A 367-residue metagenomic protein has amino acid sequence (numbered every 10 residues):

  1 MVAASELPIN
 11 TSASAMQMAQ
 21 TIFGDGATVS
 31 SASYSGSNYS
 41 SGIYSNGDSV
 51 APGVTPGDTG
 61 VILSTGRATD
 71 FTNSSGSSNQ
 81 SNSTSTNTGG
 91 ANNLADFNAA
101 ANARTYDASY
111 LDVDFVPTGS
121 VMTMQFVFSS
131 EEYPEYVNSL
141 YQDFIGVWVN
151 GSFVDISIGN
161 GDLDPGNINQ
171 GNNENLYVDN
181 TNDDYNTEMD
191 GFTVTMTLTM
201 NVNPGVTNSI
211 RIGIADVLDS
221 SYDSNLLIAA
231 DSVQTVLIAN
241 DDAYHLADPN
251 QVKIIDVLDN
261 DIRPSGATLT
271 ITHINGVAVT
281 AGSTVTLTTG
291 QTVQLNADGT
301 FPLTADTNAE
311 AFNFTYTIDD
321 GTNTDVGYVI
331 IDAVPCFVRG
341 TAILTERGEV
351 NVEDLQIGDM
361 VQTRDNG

Functional and structural regions predicted by a protein language model:
M1-A239, Q251: Aromatic (Trp/Tyr/Phe) and Gly/Pro-enriched flexible surface segments
M1-A3, A230-L269, D320-P335: Extracellular interdomain linkers/hinges and stalk-like, low-complexity segments in secreted or single-pass
A68, V217-D219, I262-P264, T307-A309 (+1 more regions): Acidic glycine-/aspartate-rich tracts in secreted/extracellular proteins
N203, D248, T280, T288 (+2 more regions): Residue-level recognition of short, solvent-exposed, well-ordered loop/turn junctions that link secondary-structure
G205, A281-A333: Acidic, turn/loop-rich segments in luminal/extracellular domains of secretory-pathway and cell-surface proteins
V252-P302: Surface-exposed or secretory-pathway low-complexity segments enriched in glycine-proline and Ser/Thr/acidic residues
D332-G367: HINT superfamily self-processing domains
